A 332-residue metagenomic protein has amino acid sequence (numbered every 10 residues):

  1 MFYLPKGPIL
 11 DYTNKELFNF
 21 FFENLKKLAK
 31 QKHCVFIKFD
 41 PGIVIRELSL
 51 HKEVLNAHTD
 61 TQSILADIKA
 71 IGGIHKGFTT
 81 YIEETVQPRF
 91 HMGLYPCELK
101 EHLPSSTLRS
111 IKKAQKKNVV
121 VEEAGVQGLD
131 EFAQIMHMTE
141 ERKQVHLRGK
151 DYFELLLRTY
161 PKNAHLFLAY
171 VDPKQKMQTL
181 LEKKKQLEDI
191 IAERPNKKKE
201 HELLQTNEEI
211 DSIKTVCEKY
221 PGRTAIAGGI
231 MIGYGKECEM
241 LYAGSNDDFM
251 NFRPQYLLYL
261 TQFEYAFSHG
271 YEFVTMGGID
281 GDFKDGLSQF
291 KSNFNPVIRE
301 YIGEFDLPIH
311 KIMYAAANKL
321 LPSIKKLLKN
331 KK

Functional and structural regions predicted by a protein language model:
M1-V54, E182-Q186, I226-E239, G244-S245: Conserved donor-binding loop and adjoining core beta-sheet/short helix segment in diverse acyl/aminoacyl transferases
E16-K27, M250-E264: Conserved acetyl-CoA-binding loop-helix of GNAT-fold acetyltransferases
V35-D40, E122-A124, L168, F273-M276: A structural signal for short, well-ordered beta-strand segments and their strand-loop junctions that often border
V44-R46, G72-E84, F90-M250: A conserved beta-strand-loop-helix scaffold within acyl/acetyltransferase catalytic domains
H51-L99, S268-K332: Active-site/acyl-donor-binding loops of N-acyltransferases
A227-M231, E239-M240, A266-E272, S288: Extended hydrophobic/aromatic segments used for targeting, binding, or gating
G244-R253, G278-D282: Short, contiguous acidic/charged loop-to-helix segments that flank catalytic cores in large enzymes
